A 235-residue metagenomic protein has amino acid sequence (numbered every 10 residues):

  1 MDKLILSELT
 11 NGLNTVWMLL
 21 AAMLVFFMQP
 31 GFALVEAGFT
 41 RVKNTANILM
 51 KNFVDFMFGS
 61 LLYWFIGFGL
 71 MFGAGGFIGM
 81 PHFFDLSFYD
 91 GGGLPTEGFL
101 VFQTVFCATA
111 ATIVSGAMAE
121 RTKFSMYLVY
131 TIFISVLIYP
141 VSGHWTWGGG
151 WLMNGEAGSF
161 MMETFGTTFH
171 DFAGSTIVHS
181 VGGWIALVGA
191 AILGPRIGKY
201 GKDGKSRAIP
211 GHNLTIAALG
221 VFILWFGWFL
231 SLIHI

Functional and structural regions predicted by a protein language model:
M1-I233: Hydrophobic alpha-helical transmembrane bundles of multi-pass membrane proteins
